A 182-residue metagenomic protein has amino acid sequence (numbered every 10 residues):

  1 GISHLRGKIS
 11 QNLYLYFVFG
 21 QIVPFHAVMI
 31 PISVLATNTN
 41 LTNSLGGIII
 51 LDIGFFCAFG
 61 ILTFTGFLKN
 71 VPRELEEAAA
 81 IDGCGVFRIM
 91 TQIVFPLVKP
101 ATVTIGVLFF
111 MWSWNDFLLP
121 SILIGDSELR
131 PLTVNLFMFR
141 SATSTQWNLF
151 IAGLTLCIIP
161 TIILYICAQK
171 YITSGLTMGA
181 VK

Functional and structural regions predicted by a protein language model:
G1-K182: A structural signal for multi-pass alpha-helical bundles of membrane permease subunits that mediate small-molecule
